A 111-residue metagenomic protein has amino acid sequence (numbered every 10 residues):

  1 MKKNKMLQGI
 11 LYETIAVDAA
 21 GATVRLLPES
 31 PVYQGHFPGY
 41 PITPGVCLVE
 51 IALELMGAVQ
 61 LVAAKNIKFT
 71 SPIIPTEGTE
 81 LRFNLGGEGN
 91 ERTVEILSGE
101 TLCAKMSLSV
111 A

Functional and structural regions predicted by a protein language model:
K2-T43: Catalytic strand-loop segment that frames the active site of acyl-thioester-processing enzymes
G9-E13, V62, I67: Small-residue-enriched segments and motifs
A16-D18, G86-A111: HotDog/MaoC-like acyl-thioester-processing domains
D18-A20, E77-L81, N90: Residues at beta-strand starts and edge strands
I42-L61: Active-site helix/loop of acyl-thioester processing domains in fatty-acid/polyketide metabolism, spanning hotdog-fold
A63-G86: Active-site beta-strand->loop segment that positions catalytic residues and contacts the acyl thioester
